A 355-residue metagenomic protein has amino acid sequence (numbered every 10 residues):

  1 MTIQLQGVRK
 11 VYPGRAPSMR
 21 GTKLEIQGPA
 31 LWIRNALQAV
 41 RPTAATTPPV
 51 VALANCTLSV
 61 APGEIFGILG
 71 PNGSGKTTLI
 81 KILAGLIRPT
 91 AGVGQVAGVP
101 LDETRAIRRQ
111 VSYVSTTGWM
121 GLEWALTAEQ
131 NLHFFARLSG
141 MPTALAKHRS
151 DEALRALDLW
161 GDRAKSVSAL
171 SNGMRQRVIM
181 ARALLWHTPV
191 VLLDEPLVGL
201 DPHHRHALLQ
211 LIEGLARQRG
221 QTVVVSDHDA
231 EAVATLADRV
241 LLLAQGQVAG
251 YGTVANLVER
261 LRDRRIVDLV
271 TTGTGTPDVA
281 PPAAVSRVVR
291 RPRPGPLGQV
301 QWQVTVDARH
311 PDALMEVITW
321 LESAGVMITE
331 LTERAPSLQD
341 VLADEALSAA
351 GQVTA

Functional and structural regions predicted by a protein language model:
G21-Q38, H133, R137, L145-D162: Conserved ABC ATPase "signature" region
A84: Helix-to-loop junction immediately C-terminal to a conserved catalytic motif
G92-D102, I107-R109: Conserved ABC transporter NBD signature motif
A125-T127: Ser/Thr at beta->alpha junctions that act as helix N-caps
V191-D194: Catalytic Walker B motif of ABC-type/P-loop ATPase nucleotide-binding domains
L211-T305: ABC transporter nucleotide-binding domain
